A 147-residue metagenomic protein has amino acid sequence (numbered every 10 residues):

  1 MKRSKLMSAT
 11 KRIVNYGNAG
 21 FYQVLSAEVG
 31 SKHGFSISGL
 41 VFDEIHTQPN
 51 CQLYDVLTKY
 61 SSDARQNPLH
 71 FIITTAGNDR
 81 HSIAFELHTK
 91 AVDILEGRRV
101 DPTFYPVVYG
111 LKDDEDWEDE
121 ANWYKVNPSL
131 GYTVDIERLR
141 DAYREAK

Functional and structural regions predicted by a protein language model:
M1-S38: Inter-Walker segment of RecA-like/P-loop motor cores
K2-R3, V14-Y22, Q48-C51, E115-K125: Phosphate-binding glycine-rich loops and adjacent basic patches that engage nucleotide phosphates, nucleic-acid
V29, T47-Q48: Residues immediately C-terminal
S38-G39, H70: Hydrophobic beta-strand segments of well-ordered beta-sheets in folded domains
D43-E44: Walker B catalytic acidic pair
C51-K147: Non-catalytic, compositionally simple segments
